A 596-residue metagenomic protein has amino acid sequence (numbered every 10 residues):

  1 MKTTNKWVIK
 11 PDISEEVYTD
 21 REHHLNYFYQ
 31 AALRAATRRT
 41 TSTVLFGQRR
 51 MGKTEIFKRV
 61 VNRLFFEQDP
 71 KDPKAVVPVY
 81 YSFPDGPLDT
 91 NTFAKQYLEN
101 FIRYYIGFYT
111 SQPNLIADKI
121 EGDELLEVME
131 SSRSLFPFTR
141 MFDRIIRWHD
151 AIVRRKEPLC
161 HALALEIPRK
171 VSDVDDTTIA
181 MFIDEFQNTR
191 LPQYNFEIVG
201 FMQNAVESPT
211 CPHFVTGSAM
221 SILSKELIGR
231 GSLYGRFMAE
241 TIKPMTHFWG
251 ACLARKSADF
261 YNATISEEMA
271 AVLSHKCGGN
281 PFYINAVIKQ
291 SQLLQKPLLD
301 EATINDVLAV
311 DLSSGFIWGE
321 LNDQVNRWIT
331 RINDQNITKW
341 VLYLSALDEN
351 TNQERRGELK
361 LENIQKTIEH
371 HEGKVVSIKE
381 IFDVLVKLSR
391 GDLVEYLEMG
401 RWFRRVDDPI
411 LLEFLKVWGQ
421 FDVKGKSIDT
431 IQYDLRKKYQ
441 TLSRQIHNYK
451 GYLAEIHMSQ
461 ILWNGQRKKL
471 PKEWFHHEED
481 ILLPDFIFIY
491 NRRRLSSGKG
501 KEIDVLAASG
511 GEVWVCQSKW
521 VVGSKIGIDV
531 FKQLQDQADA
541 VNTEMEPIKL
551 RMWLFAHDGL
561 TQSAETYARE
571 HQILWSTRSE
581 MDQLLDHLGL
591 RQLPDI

Functional and structural regions predicted by a protein language model:
M1-K71: Walker A/P-loop-proximal flanking segment of P-loop NTPase domains
T41-S42, G47-I183, T189, N195 (+2 more regions): P-loop NTPase nucleotide-binding core
D173-F182, N188-Y194, F201-R230, I242: Sensor-1/coupling segment of RecA-like P-loop NTPase cores
T241-M269, K276, V287: Conserved small helical "lid"/interfacial subdomain of P-loop NTPases
N285-V376: Winged-helix-like regulatory helical subdomains adjacent to P-loop NTPase cores
G319-L321, P409-L442: Short, amphipathic alpha-helical interaction segments positioned at domain boundaries
H371-D392: Short amphipathic alpha-helical interaction segments
G498-G500, A508-W514, S518-E580, L584-L585: Catalytic cores of nucleic-acid endonucleases
